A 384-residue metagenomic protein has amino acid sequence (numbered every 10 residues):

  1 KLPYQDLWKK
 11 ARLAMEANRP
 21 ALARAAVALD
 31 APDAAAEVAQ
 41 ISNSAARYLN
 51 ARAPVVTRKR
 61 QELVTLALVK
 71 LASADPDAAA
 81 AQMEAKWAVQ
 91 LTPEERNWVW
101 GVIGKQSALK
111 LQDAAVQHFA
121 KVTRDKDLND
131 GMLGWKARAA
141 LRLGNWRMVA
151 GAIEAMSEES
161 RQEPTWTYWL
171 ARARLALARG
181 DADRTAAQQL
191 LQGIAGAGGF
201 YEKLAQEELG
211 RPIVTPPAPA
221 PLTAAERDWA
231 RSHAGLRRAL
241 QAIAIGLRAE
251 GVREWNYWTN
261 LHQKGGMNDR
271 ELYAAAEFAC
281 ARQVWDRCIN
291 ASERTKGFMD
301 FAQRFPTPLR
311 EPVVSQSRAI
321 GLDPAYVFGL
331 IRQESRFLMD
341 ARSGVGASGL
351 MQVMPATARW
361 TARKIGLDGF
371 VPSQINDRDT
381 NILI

Functional and structural regions predicted by a protein language model:
K1, L7-K10, N18-D30, A45-A53 (+11 more regions): Alpha-helical repeat scaffolds
L2-K9, A17-A23, D30, E37-S44 (+11 more regions): Generic helix N-cap/helix-start motif at coil->alpha-helix transitions
R12, E202-T215, P221-E226, R231 (+2 more regions): Outer-membrane beta-barrel initiation region
A17, L109-K110, L143, L177-D181 (+3 more regions): Structural motif corresponding to the intra-repeat A-B loop/turn of tetratricopeptide repeats
A85-V89, Q117-R124, D130, G134 (+5 more regions): Catalytic glycan-binding domains that act on GlcNAc-containing polysaccharides
L143-D181: Alpha-helical protein-protein interaction scaffolds
